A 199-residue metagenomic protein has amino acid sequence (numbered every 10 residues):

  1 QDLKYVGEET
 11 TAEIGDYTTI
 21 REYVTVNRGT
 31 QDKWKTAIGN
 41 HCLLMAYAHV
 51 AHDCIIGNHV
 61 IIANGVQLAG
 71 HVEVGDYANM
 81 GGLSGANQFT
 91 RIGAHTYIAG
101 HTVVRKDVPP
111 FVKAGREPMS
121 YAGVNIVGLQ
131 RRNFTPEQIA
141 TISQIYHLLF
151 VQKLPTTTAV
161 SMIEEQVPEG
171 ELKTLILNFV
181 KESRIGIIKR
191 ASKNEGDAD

Functional and structural regions predicted by a protein language model:
Q1-S120: Structural signal for interior beta-strand "rungs" in well-ordered beta-sheet cores of soluble enzyme domains
L3-Y5, Y17, F111, E117-D199: Terminal amphipathic alpha-helical/low-complexity segments used for targeting or macromolecular assembly
